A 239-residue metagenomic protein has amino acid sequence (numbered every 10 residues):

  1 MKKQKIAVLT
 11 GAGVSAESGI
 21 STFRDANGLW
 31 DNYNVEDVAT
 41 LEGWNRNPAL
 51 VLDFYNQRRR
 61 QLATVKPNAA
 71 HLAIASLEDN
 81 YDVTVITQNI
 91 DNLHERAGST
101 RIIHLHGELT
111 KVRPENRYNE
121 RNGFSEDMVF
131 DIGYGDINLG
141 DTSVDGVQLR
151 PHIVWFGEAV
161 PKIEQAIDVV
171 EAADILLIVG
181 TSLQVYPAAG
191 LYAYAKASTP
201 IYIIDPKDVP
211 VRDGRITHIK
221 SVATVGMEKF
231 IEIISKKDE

Functional and structural regions predicted by a protein language model:
M1-E239: Conserved catalytic core of sirtuin-type NAD+-dependent deacylases
